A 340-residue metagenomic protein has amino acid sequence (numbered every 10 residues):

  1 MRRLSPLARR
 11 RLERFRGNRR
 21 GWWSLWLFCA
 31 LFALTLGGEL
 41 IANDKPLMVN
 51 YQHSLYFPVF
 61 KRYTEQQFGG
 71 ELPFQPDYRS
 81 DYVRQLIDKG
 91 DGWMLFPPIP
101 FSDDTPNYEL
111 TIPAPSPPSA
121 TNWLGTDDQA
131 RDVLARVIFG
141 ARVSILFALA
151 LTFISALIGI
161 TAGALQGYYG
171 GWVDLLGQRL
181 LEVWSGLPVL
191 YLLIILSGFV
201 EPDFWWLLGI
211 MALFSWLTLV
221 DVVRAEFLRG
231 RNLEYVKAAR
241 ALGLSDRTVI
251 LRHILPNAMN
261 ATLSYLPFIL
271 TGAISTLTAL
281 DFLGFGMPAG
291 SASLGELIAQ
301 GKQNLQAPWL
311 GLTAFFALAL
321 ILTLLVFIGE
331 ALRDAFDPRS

Functional and structural regions predicted by a protein language model:
M1-A156, I160, A164-L165, Q300 (+3 more regions): Gly/Trp-centered helix-boundary motif
T126-S340: Alpha-helical transmembrane segments of integral membrane proteins, especially multi-pass inner/plasma-membrane
